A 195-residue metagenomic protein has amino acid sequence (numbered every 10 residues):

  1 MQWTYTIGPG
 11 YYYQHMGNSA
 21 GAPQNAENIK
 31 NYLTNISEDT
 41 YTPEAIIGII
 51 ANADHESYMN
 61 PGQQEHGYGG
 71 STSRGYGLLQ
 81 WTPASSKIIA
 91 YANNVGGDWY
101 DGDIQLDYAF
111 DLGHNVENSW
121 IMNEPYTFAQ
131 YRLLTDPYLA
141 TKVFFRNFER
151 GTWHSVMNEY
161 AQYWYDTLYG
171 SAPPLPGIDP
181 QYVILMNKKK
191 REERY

Functional and structural regions predicted by a protein language model:
M1-E44, H154-I178: Intrinsically disordered, low-complexity, Pro/Ser/Thr/Asn/Gly/Ala-rich spacer/linker segments adjacent to signal
Q2-T34, H55-D136: Peptidoglycan-targeting cell-wall enzymes and recognition modules
P43-N60, A109, V143-F145: Short, functionally critical alpha-helical segments immediately adjacent to catalytic or ligand/cofactor-binding
I46-I47, G75-L78, T141: Extracellular structured ligand-interaction cores
N118, R150-H154: Intrinsically disordered or highly flexible coil/loop and linker segments, enriched in small and charged/polar residues
A129-P137, V143, N147, M157: Extracytoplasmic mature domains of secreted/periplasmic and thylakoid-lumen proteins
F145-G151, Q162: Catalytic cores and adjacent binding grooves of peptidoglycan-active enzymes
L175-Y195: Enriched but not universal
